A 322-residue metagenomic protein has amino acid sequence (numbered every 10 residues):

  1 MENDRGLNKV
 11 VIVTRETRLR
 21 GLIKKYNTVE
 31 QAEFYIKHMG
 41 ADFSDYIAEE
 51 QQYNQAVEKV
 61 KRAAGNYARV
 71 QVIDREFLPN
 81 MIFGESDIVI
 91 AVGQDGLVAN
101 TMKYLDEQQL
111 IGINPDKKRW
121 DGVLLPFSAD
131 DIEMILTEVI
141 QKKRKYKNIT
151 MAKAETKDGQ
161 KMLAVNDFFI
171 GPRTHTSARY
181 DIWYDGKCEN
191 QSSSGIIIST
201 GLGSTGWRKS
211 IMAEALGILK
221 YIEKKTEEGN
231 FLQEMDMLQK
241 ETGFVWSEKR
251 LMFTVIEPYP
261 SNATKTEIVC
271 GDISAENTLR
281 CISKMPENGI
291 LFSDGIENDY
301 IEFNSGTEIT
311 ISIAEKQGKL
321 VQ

Functional and structural regions predicted by a protein language model:
E2-N8, T14-E16, G21-L22, E30-Y35 (+4 more regions): Catalytic phosphate-donor-binding core of small-molecule kinases
R75-F83: A short, basic/flexible loop-to-alpha-helix module at the beginning of a structural domain
D87-I88: Structural motif
A91-D95: N-terminal glycine-rich "phosphate-gripper" loop used for MgATP/nucleotide binding and carboxylate activation
G96, P115-K118: Short, acidic/turn-prone active-site loops that include or flank metal/cofactor- and phosphate-binding residues
L97-D106, R208-M212: Short Gly/Thr/Asp-enriched flexible loops that form oxyanion-binding sites at enzyme active sites
M102-D116: A short, gly/pro- and small-residue-rich
G201-L202: Glycine-/small-residue-rich beta->alpha transition segments that form the dinucleotide
